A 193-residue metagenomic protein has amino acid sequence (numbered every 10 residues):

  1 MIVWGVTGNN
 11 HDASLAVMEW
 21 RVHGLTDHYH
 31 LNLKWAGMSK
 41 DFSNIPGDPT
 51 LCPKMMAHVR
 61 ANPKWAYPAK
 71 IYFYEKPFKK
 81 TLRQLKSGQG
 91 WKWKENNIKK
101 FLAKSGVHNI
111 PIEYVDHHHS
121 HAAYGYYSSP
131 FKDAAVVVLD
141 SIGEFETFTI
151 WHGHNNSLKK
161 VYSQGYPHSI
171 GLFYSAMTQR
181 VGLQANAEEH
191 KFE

Functional and structural regions predicted by a protein language model:
M1-E193: Short acidic/glycine-rich loops and adjacent helix/strand connectors that line catalytic pockets where negatively
